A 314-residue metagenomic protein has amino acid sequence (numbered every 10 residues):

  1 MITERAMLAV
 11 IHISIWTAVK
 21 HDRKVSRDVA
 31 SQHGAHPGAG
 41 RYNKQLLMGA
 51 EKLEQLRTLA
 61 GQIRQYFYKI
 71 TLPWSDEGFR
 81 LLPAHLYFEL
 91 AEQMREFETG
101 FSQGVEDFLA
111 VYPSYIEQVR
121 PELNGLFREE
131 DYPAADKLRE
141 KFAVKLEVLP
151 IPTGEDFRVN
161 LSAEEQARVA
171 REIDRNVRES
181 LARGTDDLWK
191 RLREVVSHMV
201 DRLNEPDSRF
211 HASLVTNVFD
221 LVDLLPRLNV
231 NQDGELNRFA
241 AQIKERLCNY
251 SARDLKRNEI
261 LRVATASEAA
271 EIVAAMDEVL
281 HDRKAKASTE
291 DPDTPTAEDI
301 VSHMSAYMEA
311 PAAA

Functional and structural regions predicted by a protein language model:
M1-K141, Y307-A310: Leu/Val/Ala/Ile-rich N-terminal alpha-helices, chiefly Sec-type signal peptides and the beginnings
M1-K24, N124-E179, A274-A314: Terminal, compositionally biased segments
T3, T17, T58, T71 (+7 more regions): Residue-identity detector for threonine
E4, E51-E54, E77, E89-E92 (+16 more regions): Glutamate identity and glutamate-enriched acidic tracts
V19, K24-E51, D156-A167, R175-K190 (+1 more regions): Charged, low-complexity, helix/coiled-coil-prone segments
E51-T71, D136-P150, R183, D187-E194 (+2 more regions): Amphipathic, heptad-repeat alpha-helices with coiled-coil/zipper character that mediate oligomerization and scaffolding
L82-D207: Long amphipathic alpha-helical segments with strong coiled-coil/leucine-zipper propensity
R202-E205, R209-A314: C-terminal structured domains
